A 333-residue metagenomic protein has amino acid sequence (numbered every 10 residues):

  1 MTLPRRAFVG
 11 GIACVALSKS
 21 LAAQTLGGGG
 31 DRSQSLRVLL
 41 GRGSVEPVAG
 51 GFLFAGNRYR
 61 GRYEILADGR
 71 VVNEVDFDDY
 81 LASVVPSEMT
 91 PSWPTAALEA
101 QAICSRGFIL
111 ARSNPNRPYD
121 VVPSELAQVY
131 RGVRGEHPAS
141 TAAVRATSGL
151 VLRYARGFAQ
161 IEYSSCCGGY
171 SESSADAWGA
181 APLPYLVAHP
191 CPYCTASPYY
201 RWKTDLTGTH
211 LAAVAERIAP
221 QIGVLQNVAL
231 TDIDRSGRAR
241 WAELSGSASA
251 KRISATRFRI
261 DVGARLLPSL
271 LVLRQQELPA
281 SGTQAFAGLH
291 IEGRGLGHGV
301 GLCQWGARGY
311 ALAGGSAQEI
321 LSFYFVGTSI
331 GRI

Functional and structural regions predicted by a protein language model:
M1-I333: Conserved, single-site charged/polar hotspot
